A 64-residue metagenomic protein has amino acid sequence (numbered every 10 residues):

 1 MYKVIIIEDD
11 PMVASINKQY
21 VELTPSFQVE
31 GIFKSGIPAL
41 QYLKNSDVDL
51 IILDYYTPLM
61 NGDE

Functional and structural regions predicted by a protein language model:
Y2, D10-G31: Two-component/phosphorelay signaling modules centered on CheY-like receiver
E22, Q41-K44, G62: Charged, amphipathic alpha-helical interaction segments
I32-L50: Acidic, metal-coordinating helix/loop segments flanking the phosphotransfer/catalytic sites of two-component signaling
S35, N61-E64: Acidic catalytic/metal-coordinating carboxylates
D54-Y55: Active-site residues of response regulator receiver
P58: The feature encodes the CheY-like receiver
